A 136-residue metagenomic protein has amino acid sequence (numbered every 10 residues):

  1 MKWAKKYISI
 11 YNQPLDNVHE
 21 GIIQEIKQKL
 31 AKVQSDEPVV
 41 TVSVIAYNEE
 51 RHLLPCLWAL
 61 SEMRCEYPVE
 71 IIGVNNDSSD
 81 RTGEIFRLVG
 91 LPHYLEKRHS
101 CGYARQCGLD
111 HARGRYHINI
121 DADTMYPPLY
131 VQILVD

Functional and structural regions predicted by a protein language model:
M1-A59: N-proximal low-complexity "stem/linker" segments adjacent to membrane-targeting elements
C56, R105, L129-V131: Acidic donor-diphosphate engagement hotspot in glycosyltransferases and nucleotidyltransferases that stabilizes
W58-P68: Short, acidic, metal-binding catalytic loop of nucleotide-sugar glycosyltransferases
L60, Y130-D136: A short, amphipathic alpha-helix embedded in the catalytic core of nucleotide-handling enzymes
P68-D77, Y94: Short beta-strand/loop segment that forms part of the nucleotide-sugar
N75-G83, T124: A conserved acidic beta->alpha catalytic loop
E96-A112: Glycine-rich, basic loop-to-helix element that forms the pyrophosphate-binding segment of sugar-nucleotide handling
H117: Short aromatic/hydrophobic "clamp" motif used to bind/position activated sugar donors
